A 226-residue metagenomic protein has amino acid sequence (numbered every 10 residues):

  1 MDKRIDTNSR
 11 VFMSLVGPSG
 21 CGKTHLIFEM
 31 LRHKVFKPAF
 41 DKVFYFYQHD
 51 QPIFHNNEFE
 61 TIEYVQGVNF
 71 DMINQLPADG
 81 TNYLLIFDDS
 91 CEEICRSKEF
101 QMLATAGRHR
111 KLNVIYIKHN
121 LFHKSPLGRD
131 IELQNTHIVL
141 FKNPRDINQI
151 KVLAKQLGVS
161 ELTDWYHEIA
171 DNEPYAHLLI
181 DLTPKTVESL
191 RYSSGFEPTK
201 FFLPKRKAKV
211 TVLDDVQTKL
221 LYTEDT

Functional and structural regions predicted by a protein language model:
M1-T7: Pre-Walker A adenine-sensing motif
N8-S9, A39, T81, E173-Y175: Residue-level preference for short coil/turn positions at secondary-structure junctions
V11-K34, Q48-P52, F59-T163: Conserved P-loop NTPase motor cores
R32-K42: Post-Walker A helix-loop "phosphate-sensing" segment adjacent to the P-loop in P-loop NTPases
K42-Q48: Conserved RecA-like ASCE P-loop NTPase motor core of nucleic-acid helicases/translocases
V43, H55-N57: TRAFAC-class small GTPase G-domain
F44, N113-I115, L178: A structural signal for isolated positions on well-ordered beta-strands in alpha/beta enzyme cores
D130-T226: Conserved GTP-binding G-domain of TRAFAC-class P-loop NTPases and closely related GTPase folds
